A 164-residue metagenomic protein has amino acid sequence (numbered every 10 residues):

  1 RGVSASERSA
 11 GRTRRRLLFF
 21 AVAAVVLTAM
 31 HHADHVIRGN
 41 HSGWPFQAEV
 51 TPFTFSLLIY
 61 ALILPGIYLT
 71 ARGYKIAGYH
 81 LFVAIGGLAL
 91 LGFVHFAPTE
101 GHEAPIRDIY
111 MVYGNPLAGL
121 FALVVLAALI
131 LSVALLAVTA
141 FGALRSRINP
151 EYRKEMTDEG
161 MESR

Functional and structural regions predicted by a protein language model:
R1-A5, K154-R164: Short, intrinsically disordered terminal tails adjacent to the first/last structured region
G2, E49-A77: Cytoplasmic juxtamembrane interface segments
G2-V25: Cytosolic juxtamembrane helix and N-cap/initiation of the first transmembrane helix
V22-T51: Hydrophobic transmembrane helix segments
G39-A48, F93-A122: Interfacial non-cytosolic loop connecting adjacent transmembrane helices
S56-G66, F121-F141: Hydrophobic cores of alpha-helical transmembrane segments in multi-pass inner/ER membrane proteins, independent
I67-A97: Loop-to-transmembrane helix junctions at the membrane interface
A137-T157: Cytosolic juxtamembrane helix at the C-terminal end of the final transmembrane segment
